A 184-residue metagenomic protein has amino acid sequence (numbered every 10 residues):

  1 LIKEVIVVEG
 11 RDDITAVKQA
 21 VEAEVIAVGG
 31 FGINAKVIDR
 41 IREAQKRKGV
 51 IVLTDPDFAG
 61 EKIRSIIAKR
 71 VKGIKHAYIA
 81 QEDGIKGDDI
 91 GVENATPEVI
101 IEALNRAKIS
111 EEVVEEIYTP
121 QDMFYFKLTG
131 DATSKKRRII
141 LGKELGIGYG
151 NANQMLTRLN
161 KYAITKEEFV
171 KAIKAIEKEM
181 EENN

Functional and structural regions predicted by a protein language model:
L1-K3, T15, K36-R40: Phosphate-handling DNA/RNA-contact segment within nucleic-acid enzymes
L1-V5, K48-I51: Short active-site oxyanion
I2-K3, A27-G32: Short, flexible loop segments at the rims of nucleotide/cofactor-binding pockets, characterized by
V5, A23-E24: Well-ordered beta-strand positions
V7-E9: Short hydrophobic beta-strand that contains or immediately precedes a catalytic carboxylate
R11-D13, A59: Conserved structured catalytic cores and adjacent interaction surfaces of nucleotide-binding/hydrolyzing enzymes
Q19, A23, F31, A35-N184: TOPRIM fold recognition
